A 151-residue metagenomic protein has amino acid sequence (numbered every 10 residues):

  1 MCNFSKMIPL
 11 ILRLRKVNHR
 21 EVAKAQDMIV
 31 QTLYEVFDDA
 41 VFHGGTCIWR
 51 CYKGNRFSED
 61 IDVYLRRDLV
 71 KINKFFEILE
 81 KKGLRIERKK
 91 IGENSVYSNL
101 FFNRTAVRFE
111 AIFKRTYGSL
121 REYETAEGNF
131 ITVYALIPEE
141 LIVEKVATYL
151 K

Functional and structural regions predicted by a protein language model:
M1-K151: Compositionally biased terminal segments of proteins
